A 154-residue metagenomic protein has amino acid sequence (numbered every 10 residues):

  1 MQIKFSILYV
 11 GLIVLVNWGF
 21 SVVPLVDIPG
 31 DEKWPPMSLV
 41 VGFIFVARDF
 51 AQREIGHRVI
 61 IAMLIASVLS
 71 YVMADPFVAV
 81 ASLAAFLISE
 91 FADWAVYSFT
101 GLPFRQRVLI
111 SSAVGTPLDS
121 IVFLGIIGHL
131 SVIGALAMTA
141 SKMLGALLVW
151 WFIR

Functional and structural regions predicted by a protein language model:
M1-A51: Hydrophobic transmembrane alpha-helices
Q2-L8, I55-I65, P103-I110: Cytoplasmic-side transmembrane-helix entry/capping segments in multi-pass membrane proteins
Y9-V16, S38-V41, I61-V72, I110-V122: Small-residue-rich segments of transmembrane alpha-helices in multi-pass membrane proteins, especially helix faces
G19-P29, V72-V78, I127-I133: Helix-coil boundary and interhelical linker segments in multi-pass alpha-helical membrane proteins
D27, V59, A66, H129-L130 (+1 more regions): Residue-level detector of alpha-helical segments with a strong bias toward transmembrane helices and their helix-loop
V46-A51, L69-P76, A92, V96: Membrane-helix exit/interface motif
H57-E90: Helix-adjacent hinge/juxtasegments
A79-R154: Membrane-embedded alpha-helical hairpins and interfacial helices in multi-pass inner-membrane proteins
